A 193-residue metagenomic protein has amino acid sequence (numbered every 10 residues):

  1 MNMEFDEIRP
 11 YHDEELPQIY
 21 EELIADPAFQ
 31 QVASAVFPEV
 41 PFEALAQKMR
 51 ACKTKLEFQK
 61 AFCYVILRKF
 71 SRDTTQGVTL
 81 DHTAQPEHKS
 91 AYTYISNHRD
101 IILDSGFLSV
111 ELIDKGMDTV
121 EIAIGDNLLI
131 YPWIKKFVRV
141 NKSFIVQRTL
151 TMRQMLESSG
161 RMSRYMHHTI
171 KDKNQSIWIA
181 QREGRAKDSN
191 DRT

Functional and structural regions predicted by a protein language model:
M1-Y92, H98-S109, I113, K135 (+1 more regions): Membrane-anchoring hydrophobic helices of lipid-metabolizing enzymes
K69, D73-T193: Soluble catalytic domains of membrane acyltransferases
